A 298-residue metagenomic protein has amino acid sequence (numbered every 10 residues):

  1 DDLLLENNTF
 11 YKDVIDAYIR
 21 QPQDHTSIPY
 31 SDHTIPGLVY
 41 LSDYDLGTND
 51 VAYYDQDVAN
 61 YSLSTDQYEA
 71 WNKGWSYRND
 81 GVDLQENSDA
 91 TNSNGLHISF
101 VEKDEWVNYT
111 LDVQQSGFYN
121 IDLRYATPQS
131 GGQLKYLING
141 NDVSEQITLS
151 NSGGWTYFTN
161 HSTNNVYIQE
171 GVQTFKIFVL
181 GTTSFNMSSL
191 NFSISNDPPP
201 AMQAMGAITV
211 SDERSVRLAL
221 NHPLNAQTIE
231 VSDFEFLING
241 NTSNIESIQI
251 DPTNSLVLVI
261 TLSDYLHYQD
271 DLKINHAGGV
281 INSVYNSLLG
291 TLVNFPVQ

Functional and structural regions predicted by a protein language model:
D2-Q203, Y268, Q298: Extracytoplasmic
K103, G171, D212-R214, P252-L256: Ser/Thr- and Asn-enriched, surface-exposed coil loops between beta-strands
G140, G240, S283-S287: Residue-level detection of beta-strand-connecting loop/turn positions
T182, D197, H222-A226, Y265-L266 (+1 more regions): Acidic glycine-/aspartate-rich tracts in secreted/extracellular proteins
P199-A207, K273-Q298: Acidic, Ser/Thr/Gly/Pro-rich low-complexity segments and short DxT(G/T)-type signature motifs
E213-Q249, K273-G279: Short, surface-exposed alpha-helix to beta-strand junction/turn motifs within ectodomains of secreted and cell-envelope
S255-Q269: A surface-exposed beta-strand-loop module
